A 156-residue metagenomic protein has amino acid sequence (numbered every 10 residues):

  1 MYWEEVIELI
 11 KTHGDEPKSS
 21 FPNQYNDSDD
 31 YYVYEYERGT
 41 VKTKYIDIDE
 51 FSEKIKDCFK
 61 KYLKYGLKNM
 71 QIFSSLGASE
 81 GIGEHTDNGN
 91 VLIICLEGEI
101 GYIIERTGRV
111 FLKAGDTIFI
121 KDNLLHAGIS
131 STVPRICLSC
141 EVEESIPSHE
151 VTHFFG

Functional and structural regions predicted by a protein language model:
M1-D57, K68-Q71: Transition-metal
F59-K60, A78-G89, R106-G108, N123-A127: Catalytic micro-motifs at enzyme active sites that drive phosphoryl/nucleotidyl and oxygen chemistry
N69, G89, E99, R135-C137: Extracellular structured ligand-interaction cores
I72-S74, V91-L92, R109-F111, T117-F119 (+1 more regions): Conserved hydrophobic/aromatic beta-strand scaffold that supports enzyme active sites
S74-G77, T86-G101, E105, E143: Short, conserved beta-strand element in jelly-roll/cupin
C95-L96, F111-T132: Conserved metal-binding segment of the jelly-roll/cupin
T132-G156: Double-stranded beta-helix
